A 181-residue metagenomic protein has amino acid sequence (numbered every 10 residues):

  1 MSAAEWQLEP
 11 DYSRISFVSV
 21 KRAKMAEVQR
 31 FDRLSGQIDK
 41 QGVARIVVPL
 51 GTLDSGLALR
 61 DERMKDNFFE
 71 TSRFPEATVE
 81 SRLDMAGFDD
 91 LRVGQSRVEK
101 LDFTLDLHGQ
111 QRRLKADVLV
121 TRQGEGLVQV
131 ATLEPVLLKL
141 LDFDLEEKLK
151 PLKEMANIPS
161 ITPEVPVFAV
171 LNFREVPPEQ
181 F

Functional and structural regions predicted by a protein language model:
M1-F181: Low-complexity, acidic/polar, glycine-enriched regions of mature
